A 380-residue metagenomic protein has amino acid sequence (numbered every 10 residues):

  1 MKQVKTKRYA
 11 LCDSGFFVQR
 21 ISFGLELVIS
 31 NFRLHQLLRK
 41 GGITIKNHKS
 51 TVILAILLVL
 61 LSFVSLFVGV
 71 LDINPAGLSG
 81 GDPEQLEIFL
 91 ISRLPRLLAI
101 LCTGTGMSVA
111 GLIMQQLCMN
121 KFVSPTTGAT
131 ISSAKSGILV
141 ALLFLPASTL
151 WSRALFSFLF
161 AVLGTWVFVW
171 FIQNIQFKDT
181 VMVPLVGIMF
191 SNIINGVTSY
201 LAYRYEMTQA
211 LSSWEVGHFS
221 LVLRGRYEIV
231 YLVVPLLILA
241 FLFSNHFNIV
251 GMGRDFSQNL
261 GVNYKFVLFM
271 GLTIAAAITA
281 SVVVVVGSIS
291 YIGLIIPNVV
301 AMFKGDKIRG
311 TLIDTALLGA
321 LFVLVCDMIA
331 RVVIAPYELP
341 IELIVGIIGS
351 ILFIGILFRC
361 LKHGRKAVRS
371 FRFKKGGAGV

Functional and structural regions predicted by a protein language model:
T6-D13, V18-G24, R33: N-terminal amphipathic/hydrophobic targeting modules at extreme N-termini, encompassing cleavable Sec/SRP-type signal
L38-V380: Alpha-helical transmembrane segments in inner-membrane proteins
